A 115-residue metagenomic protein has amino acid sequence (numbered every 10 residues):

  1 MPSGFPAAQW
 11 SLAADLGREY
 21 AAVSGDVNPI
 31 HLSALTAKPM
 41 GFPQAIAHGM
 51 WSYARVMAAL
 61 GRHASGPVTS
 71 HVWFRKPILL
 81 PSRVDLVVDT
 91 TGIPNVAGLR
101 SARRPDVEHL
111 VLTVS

Functional and structural regions predicted by a protein language model:
M1-A47, G61: Catalytic strand-loop segment that frames the active site of acyl-thioester-processing enzymes
M1-L12, P77-L80, D85-S115: HotDog/MaoC-like acyl-thioester-processing domains
L16, G49, W73, G98-S101: Intrinsically disordered, low-complexity sequence elements enriched in Ser/Thr/Gly/Pro
A21-G25, L35, L60-G61, V68 (+2 more regions): Surface-exposed beta-strand edges and their flanking turn/coil or helix-capping segments
H31, Q44, G49-W51, G92 (+2 more regions): Low-complexity, compositionally biased segments
A34-A37, H71, V96: Glycine-rich loops and low-complexity Gly/Arg-rich segments that provide flexible linkers or classic glycine-based
G41-F42, H48-T90: Hydrophobic beta-strand-centered segment that forms part of the acyl-chain substrate-binding groove
